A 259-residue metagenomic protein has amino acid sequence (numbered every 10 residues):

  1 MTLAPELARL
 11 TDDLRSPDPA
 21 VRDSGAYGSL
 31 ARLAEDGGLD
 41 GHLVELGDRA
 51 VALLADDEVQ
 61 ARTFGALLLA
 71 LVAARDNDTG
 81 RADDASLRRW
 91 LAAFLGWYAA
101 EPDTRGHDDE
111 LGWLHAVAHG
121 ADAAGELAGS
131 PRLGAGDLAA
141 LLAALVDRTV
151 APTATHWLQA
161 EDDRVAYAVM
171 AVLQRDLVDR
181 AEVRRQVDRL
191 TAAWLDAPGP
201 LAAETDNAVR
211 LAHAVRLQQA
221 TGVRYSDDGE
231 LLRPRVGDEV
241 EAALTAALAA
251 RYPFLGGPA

Functional and structural regions predicted by a protein language model:
M1, L10, L30, A50 (+12 more regions): Generic structural signal of hydrophobic/aromatic residues within well-ordered alpha-helices of folded domains
M1-H42: N-terminal domain-start signal
M1-L7, A192-A259: Eukaryotic acidic, Ser/Thr-rich intrinsically disordered low-complexity regions
D18, E58, W113, R251-A259: A broadly tuned, weak detector of single residues within folded domains
R22, G106, T153, W157 (+4 more regions): Residue-level signal for secondary-structure boundary elements
A34, H42-Q186: Eukaryote-skewed repeat-based solenoidal scaffolds used as protein-protein interaction platforms, primarily
L39, E45-R49, A250-F254: Histidine/cysteine-enriched polar flanking segments
D163-V215: Glycine/small-residue-rich hydrophobic helix-like segments
